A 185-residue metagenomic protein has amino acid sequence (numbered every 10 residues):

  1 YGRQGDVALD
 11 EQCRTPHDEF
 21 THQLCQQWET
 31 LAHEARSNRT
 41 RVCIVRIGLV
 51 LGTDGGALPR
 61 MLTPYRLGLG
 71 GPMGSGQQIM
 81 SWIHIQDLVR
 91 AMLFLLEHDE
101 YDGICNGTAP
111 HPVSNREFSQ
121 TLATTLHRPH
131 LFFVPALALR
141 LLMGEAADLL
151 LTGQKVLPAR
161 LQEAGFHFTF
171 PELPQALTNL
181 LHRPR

Functional and structural regions predicted by a protein language model:
R3-I44: Catalytic helix-loop patch of NAD(P)-dependent Rossmann-fold dehydrogenases
G5, Q26, N38-T40, L51-R60 (+1 more regions): Glycine/proline-rich active-site loop of Rossmann-fold NAD(P)-dependent oxidoreductases
P16-T21, G48-G55, S75-I85: Glycine-rich "substrate-gating" loop/helix at the edge of Rossmann-like oxidoreductase active sites
H33, L62-G71, Q78-V113: Alpha-helical substrate-binding/gating segment
R60-W82, T124-G153: Alpha-helical membrane-targeting segments
L88, M92, G107, F118 (+2 more regions): Non-catalytic, hydrophobic alpha-helical segments
H98-E145, T178-R185: Mid/C-terminal beta-alpha module of Rossmann-like enzyme folds, strongest in SDR-family dehydrogenases/epimerases
D148-R185: C-terminal amphipathic/interface module of NAD(P)-dependent oxidoreductases and related NAD-binding regulators
